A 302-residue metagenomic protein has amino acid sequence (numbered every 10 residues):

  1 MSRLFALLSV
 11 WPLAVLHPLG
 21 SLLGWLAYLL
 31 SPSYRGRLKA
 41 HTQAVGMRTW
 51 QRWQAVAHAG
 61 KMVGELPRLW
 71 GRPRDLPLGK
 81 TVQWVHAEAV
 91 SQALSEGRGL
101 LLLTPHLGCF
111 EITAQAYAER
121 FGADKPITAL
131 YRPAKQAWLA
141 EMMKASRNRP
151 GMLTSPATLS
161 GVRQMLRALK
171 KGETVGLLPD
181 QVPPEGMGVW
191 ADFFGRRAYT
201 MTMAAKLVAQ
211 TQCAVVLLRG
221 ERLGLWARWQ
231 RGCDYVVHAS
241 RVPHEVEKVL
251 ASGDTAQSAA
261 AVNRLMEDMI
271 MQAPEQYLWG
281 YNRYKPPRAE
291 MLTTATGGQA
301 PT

Functional and structural regions predicted by a protein language model:
M1-T104, C109, E141-K144, R149: Membrane-anchoring hydrophobic helices of lipid-metabolizing enzymes
A6-P12, C109-A118, R163-D180: Short, composition-biased local secondary-structure segments
L30, V45-V56, L94, L159-T302: Non-catalytic C-terminal accessory region of glycerolipid acyltransferases and related lyso-lipid remodeling enzymes
R35-G36, Q136-A137, R197-M201: Active-site metal-coordination segments of metallo-dependent hydrolases
L76-V82, G151-A157, F193-G195, E247-K248: Short, flexible loop segments at the rims of nucleotide/cofactor-binding pockets, characterized by
V85-A87, L130-R132, S155-L159, S240-V242 (+1 more regions): Conserved beta-strand termini and adjacent loop/short-helix elements that scaffold enzyme active sites in alpha/beta
A87-S91, A114-A118, A140-K144, M165-L166 (+2 more regions): Short amphipathic alpha-helical segments and helix-helix/interface helices
E96-A157, E185-D192: Catalytic core of membrane glycerolipid acyltransferases/transacylases, capturing the structured, soluble-facing
